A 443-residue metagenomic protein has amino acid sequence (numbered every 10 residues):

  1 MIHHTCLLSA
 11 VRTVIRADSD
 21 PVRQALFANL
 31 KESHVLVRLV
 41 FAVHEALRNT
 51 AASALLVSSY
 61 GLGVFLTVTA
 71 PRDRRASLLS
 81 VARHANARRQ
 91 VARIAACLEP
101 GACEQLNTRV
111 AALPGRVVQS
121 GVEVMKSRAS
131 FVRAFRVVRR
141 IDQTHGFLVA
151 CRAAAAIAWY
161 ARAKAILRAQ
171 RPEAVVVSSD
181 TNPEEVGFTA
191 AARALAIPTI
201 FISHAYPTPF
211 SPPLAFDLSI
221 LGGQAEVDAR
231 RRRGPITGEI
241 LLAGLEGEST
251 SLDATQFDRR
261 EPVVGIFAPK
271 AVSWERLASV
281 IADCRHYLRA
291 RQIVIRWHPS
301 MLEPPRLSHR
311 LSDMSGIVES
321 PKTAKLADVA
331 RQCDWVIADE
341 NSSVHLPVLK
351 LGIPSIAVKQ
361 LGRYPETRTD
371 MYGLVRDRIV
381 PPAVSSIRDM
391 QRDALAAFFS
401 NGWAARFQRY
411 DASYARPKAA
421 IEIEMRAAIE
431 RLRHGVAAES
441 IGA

Functional and structural regions predicted by a protein language model:
M1-E246, H345: Active-site and donor-binding regions of nucleotide-sugar-utilizing enzymes
M1-H34, G373, D377-A443: C-terminal amphipathic helix plus adjacent low-complexity, charged tail appended to glycosyltransferase catalytic
S77-L79, G265, P354: Conserved beta-strand elements of the Class I
H84-R88, N182-P183, P269-R276, S300-L302 (+2 more regions): Short acidic, S/G/P-rich loop/turn micro-motifs used as interaction or catalytic elements
Q90, I94-A95, L241-S312: Conserved catalytic-core segment of nucleotide-activated headgroup transferases in glycan assembly
R136-T144, S179-N182, R289-K322, E366: Catalytic donor nucleotide-activated moiety binding site of glycosyltransferases and closely related
F216, T237-L242, W335, E340-A415: Catalytic binding pocket for nucleotide-activated donors in carbohydrate/polymer assembly enzymes
M301-L346, K350-L351, S355-I356, L361: Donor nucleotide-activated moiety binding/catalytic core segment of transferases that use nucleotide-activated donors
